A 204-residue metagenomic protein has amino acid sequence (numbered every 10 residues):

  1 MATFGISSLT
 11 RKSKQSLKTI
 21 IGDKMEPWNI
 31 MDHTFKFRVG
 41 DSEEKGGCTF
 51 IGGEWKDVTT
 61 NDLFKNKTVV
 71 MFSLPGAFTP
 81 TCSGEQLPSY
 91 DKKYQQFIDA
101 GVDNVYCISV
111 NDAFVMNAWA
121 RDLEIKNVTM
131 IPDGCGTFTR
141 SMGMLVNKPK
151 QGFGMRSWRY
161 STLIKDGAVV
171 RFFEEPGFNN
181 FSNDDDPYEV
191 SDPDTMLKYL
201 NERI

Functional and structural regions predicted by a protein language model:
A2-I204: Chalcogenol-based redox active-site neighborhoods
